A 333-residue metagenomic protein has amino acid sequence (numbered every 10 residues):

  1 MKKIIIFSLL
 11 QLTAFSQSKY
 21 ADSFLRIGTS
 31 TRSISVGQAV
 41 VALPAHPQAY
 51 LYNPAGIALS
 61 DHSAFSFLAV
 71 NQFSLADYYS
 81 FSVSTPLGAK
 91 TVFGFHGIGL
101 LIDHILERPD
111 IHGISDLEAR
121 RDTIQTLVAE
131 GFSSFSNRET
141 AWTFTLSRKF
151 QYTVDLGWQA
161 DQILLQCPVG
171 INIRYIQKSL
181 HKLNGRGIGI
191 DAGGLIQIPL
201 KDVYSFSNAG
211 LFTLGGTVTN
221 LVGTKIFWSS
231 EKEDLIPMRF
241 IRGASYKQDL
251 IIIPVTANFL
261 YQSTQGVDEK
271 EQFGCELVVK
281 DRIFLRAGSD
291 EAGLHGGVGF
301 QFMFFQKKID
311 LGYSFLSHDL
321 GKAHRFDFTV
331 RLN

Functional and structural regions predicted by a protein language model:
K3-T13: Sec-dependent N-terminal signal peptides
Q17-N333: Subset of outer-membrane beta-barrel
